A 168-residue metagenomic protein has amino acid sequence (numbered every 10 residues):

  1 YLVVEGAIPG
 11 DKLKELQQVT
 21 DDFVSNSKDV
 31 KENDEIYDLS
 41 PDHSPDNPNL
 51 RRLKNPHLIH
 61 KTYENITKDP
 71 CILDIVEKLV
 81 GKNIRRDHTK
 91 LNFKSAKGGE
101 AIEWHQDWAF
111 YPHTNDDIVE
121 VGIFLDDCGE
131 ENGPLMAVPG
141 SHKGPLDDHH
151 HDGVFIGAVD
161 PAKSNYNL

Functional and structural regions predicted by a protein language model:
Y1-V3, E120-F124, A137: Conserved hydrophobic/aromatic beta-strand scaffold that supports enzyme active sites
L2, D107-A109, S141: Alpha-helical hydrophobic packing sites
E5-W104, F110-H113: Non-heme Fe(II)-dependent double-stranded beta-helix
G6-G10, D127, L146: Conserved short loop/turn motifs at secondary-structure junctions
L79, H105, P112-E130: Short, conserved beta-strand element in jelly-roll/cupin
T89, V119, G133: Change "...and in nucleic-acid phosphodiester-cleaving endonucleases..." to "...and in nucleic-acid processing enzymes
K90, S95, Q106, I123-D127 (+1 more regions): Short, structured patches in soluble enzyme cores that scaffold and shape functional sites
C128-L168: Double-stranded beta-helix
